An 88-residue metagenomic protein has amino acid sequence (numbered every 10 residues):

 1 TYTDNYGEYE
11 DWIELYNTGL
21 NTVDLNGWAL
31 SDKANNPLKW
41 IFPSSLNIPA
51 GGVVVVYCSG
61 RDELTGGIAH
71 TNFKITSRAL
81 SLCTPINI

Functional and structural regions predicted by a protein language model:
T1-I88: Activation on beta-sandwich/Ig-like modules and their edge loops
